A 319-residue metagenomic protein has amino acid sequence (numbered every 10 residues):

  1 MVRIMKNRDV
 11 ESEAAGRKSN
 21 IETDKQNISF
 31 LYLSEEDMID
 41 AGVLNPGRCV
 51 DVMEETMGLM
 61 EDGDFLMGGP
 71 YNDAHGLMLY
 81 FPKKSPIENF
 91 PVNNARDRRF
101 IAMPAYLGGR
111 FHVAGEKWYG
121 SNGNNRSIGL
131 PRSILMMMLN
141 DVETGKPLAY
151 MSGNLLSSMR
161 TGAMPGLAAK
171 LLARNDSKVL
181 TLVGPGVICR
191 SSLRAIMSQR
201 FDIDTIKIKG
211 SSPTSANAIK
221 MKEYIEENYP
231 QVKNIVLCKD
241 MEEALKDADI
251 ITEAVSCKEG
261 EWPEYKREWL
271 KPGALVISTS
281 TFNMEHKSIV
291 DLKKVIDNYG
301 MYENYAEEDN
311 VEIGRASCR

Functional and structural regions predicted by a protein language model:
V2-S158, G166, D176: N-terminal ligand-binding/catalytic initiation module
N7, G16, D24, E35-V43 (+1 more regions): Adenosine-phosphate binding glycine-rich loop
L172-V179, D202, K271: Short helix-loop-beta connector
P185-G186: Glycine-rich Rossmann-fold phosphate-binding loop(s) that bind the pyrophosphate of adenine dinucleotide cofactors
Q199-N228: NAD(P)-binding Rossmann-fold cofactor-contacting core
Q231-D247, P263-Y265: Short acidic low-complexity segments
D247, K258-L275: Rossmann-fold NAD(P) dinucleotide-binding segment
V255-C257, S280-T281, Y299: Short glycine-/small-residue-rich Rossmann-like dinucleotide-binding loops
